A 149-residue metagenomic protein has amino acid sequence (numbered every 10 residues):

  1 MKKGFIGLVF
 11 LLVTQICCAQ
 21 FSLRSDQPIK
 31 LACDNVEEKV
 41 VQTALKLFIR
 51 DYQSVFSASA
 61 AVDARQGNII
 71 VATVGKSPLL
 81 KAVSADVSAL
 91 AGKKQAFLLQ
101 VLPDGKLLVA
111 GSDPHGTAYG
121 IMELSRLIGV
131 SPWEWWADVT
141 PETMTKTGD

Functional and structural regions predicted by a protein language model:
M1-G4: Positively charged n-region of N-terminal signal peptides that target proteins for export
I6-V9: Sec-dependent N-terminal signal peptides
T14-I16: N-terminal signal peptide c-region/cleavage motif recognized by signal peptidases
A19-D149: Contiguous, structured surface segment used for ligand recognition
